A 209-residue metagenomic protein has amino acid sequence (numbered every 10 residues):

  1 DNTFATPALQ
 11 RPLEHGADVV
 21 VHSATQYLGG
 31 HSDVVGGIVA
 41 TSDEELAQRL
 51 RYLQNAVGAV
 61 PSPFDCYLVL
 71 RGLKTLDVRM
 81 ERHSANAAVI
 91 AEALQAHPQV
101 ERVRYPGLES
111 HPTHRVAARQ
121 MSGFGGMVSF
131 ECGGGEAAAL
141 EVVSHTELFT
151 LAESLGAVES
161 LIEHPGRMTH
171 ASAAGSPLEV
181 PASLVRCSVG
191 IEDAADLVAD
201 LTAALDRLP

Functional and structural regions predicted by a protein language model:
D1-Q99, R104: Conserved PLP-enzyme active-site core in the AAT-like
T3-A5, L9, L108, G133 (+1 more regions): Active-site beta-loop-alpha junctions enriched in small/polar residues
P7, A137, D196: Residues that form or flank phosphate/diphosphate-binding pockets in enzymes that use nucleotide phosphates
D18-V20, T25, I38, Y67 (+4 more regions): Structural motif
V57-G58, T146-S154, A204-P209: A common structural junction motif
V69-V78, G125-G133, V185-G190: Short, well-ordered beta-strand elements within core beta-sheets of diverse protein domains
R79, S144, S160-P209: PLP-dependent enzyme catalytic core of the Aspartate aminotransferase-like
A88-E147, E153, H170-E179: Conserved small-domain helix->loop->beta segment predominantly found in fold-type I
